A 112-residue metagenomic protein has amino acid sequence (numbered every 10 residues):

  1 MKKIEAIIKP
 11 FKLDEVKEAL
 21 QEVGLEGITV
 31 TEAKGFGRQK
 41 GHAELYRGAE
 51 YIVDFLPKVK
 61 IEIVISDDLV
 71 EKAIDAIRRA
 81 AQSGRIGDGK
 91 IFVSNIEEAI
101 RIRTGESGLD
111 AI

Functional and structural regions predicted by a protein language model:
M1-I112: Positively charged, small/polar-rich N-terminal and surface patches that mediate targeting and assembly and bind
